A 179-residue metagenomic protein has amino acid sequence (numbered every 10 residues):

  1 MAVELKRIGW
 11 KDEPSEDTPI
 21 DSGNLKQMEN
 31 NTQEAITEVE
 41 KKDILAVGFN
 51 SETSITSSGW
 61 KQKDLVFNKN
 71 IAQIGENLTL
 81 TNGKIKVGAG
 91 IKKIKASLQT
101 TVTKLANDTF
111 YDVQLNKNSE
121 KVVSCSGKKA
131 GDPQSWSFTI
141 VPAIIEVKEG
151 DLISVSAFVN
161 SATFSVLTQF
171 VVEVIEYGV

Functional and structural regions predicted by a protein language model:
M1-E38: Extracellular "spike/adhesin" assembly and maturation modules and analogous cytosolic coiled-coil scaffolds
E40-V179: Extracellular jelly-roll beta-sandwich "head" domains, especially the C-terminal globular C1q domain
